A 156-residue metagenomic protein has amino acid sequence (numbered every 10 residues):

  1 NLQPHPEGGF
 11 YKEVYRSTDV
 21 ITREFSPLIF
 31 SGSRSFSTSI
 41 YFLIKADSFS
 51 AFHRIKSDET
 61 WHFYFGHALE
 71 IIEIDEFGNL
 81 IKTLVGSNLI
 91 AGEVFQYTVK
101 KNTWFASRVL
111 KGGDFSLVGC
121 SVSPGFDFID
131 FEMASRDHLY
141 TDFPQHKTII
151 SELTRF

Functional and structural regions predicted by a protein language model:
N1-Y97, A106-S107, G112-D114, P124-D127 (+1 more regions): Non-catalytic, conserved peripheral segments adjacent to functional cores
L117-G119: Short, well-structured beta-strand segments enriched in hydrophobic/aromatic residues within extracellular or lumenal
